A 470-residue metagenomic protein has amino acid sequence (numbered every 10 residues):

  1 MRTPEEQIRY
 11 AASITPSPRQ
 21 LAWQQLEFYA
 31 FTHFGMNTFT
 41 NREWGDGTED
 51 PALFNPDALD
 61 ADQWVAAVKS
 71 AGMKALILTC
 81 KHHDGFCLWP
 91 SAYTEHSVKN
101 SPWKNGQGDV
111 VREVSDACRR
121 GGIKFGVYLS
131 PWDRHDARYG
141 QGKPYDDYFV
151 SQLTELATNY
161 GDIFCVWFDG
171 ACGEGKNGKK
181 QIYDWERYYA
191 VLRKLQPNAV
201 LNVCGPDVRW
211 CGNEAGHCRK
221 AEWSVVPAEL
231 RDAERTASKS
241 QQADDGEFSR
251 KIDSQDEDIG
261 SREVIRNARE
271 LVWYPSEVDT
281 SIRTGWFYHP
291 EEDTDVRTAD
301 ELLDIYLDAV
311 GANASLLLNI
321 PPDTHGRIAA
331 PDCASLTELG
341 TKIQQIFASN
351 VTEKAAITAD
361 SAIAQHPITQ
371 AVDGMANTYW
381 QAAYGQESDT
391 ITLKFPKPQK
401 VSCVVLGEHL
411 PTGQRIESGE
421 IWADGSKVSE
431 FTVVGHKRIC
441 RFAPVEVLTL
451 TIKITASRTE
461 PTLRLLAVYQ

Functional and structural regions predicted by a protein language model:
M1-E387, L393, V405-G407, Q414 (+5 more regions): Mature catalytic domains of secreted/periplasmic carbohydrate-active enzymes
S388, P396-C403, V447: Extended extracellular/luminal ectodomain segments enriched in beta-structured repeat modules
P398-K400, P411, S457: Short, surface-exposed acidic/glycine-rich loop or hinge patches that mediate macromolecular interfaces
V401, I416-S418, T449: Exposed beta-strand and adjacent loop surfaces of beta-rich binding modules that mediate intermolecular recognition
K427-V428, Q470: Long, charged, low-complexity intrinsically disordered regions
V447-K453: Extracellular beta-strand ligand-recognition surfaces/modules
R458-Q470: Edge beta-strands of jelly-roll/beta-sandwich modules across compartments, strongly enriched in secreted/luminal
